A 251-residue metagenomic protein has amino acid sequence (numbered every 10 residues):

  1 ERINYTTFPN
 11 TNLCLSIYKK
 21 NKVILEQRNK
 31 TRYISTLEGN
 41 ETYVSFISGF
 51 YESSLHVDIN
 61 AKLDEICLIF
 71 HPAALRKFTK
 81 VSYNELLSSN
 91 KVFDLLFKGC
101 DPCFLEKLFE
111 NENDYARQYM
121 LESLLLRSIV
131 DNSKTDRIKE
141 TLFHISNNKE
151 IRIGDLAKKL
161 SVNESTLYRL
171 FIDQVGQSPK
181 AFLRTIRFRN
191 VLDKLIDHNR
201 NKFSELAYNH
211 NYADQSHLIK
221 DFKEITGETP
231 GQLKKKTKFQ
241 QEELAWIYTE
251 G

Functional and structural regions predicted by a protein language model:
E1-K139, F143-G154, K159-E164, S178 (+3 more regions): Alpha-helical bundle regulatory/interaction domains
S133, H144, F171, V175-L195 (+2 more regions): Alpha-helical DNA-contacting segments of helix-turn-helix folds
G154, K158-S161, S165, R169 (+2 more regions): Internal metal/ion-chelating core segments
L195, A213-D214: The feature captures the conserved acid-bearing segment of alpha/beta-hydrolase catalytic domains
N199: Flexible, glycine/small-residue-enriched loop-and-beta-strand segment within the central core of proteins
